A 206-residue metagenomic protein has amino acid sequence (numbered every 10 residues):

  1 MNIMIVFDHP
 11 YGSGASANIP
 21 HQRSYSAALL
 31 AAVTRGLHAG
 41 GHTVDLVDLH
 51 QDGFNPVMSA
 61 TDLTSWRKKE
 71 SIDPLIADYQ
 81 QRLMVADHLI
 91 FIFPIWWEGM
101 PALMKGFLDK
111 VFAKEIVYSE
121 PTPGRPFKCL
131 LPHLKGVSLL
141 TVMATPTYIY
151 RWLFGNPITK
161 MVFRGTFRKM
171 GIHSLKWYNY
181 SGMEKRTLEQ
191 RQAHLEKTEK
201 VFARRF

Functional and structural regions predicted by a protein language model:
M1, I149-F206: Glycine-rich phosphate/pyrophosphate-binding loop and the adjoining helix
M1-I116, E196-F206: N-terminal beta1-alpha1-beta2 submodule of the flavodoxin-like/Rossmannoid cofactor-binding fold
N2, T43, K135-V137, S174: Residues at the starts of beta-strands that form the adenosine-phosphate
I5-Y11, V142-M143, N179-Y180: Short loop/turn segments at strand-loop or loop-helix junctions that form parts of catalytic or ligand-binding pockets
H38-G41, L131-G136, M170: A short, structured loop/turn motif at beta-sheet edges
K69-L83, F127, T145, F154 (+4 more regions): Functional cleft and adjacent loop/helix regions within the main domain that mediate ligand binding or catalysis
K114-S119, I172-S174: Short, structured loop/turn "capping" segments at alpha-beta junctions
E120-T166: Short, glycine-/small-residue-rich phosphate/pyrophosphate-handling segment
